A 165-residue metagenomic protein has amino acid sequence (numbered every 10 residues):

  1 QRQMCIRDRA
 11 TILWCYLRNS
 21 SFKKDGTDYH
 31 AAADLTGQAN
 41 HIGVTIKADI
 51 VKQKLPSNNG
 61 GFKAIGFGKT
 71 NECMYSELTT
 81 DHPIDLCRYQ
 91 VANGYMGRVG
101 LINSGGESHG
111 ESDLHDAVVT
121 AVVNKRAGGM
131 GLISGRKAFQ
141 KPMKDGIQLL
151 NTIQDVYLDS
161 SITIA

Functional and structural regions predicted by a protein language model:
R2-I6: Short, small-residue-biased leader/transition segments that mark boundaries at the very start of proteins
D8-T11, L101: Hydrophobic beta-strand scaffold residues
T11-L17, L55: Short, structured patches in soluble enzyme cores that scaffold and shape functional sites
W14, V51, G135: Conserved, mostly hydrophobic/aromatic
N19-D34, S104-D116: Active-site mouth loops of central-metabolism enzymes
A31-L35, A39-S57, M74-D81: Catalytic beta/alpha-barrel core
K54-A165: Catalytic-face loop-and-helix region of soluble metabolic enzyme cores
